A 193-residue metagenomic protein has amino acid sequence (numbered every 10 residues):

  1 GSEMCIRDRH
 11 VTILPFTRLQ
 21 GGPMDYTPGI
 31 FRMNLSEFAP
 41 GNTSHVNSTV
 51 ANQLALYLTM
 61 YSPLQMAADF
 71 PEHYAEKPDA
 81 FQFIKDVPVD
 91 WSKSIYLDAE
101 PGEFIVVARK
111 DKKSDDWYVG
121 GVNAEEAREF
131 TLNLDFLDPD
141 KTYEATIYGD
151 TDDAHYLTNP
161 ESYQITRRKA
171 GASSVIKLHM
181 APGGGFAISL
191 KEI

Functional and structural regions predicted by a protein language model:
G1-I6: Short, small-residue-biased leader/transition segments that mark boundaries at the very start of proteins
R7-P88, I95: Aromatic/acidic polysaccharide-binding cleft in carbohydrate-active enzymes
T59, V119, G183: Conserved, mostly hydrophobic/aromatic
E72-Y118, D153-N159: Glycan-recognition and catalytic regions of carbohydrate-active enzymes
Y74-A80, E125-E126, D135-D153: Active/binding-pocket-proximal capping segment
P101-Y143, F186-S189: Carbohydrate-binding surface patches
I147-S173: Solvent-exposed beta-strand/loop surfaces of large extracellular or lumenal domains
T166-I193: C-terminal beta-strand-rich structural cap/linker in extracellular carbohydrate-active enzymes
